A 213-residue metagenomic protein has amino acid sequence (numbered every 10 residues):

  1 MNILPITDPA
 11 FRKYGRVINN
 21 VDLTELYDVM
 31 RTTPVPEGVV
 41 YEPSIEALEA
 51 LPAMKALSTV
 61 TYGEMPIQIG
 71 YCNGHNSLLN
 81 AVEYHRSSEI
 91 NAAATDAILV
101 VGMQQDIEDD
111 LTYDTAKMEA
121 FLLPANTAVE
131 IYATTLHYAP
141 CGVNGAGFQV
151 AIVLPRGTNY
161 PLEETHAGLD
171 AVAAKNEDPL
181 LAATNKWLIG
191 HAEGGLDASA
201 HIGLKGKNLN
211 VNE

Functional and structural regions predicted by a protein language model:
M1-A125, A139-G147, A151-E213: Active-site region of the double-stranded beta-helix
T127-V129, T134-Y138: Histidine-centered metal-chelating micro-motifs
